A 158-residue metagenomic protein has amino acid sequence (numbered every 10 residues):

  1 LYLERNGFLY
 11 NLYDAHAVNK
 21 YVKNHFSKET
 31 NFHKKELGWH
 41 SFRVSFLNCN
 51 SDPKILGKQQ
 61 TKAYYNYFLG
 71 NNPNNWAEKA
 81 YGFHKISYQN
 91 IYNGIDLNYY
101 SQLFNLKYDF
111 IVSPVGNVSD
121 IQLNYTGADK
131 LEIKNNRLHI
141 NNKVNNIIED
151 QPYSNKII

Functional and structural regions predicted by a protein language model:
Y2-I158: Residues that cap or anchor secondary-structure elements
